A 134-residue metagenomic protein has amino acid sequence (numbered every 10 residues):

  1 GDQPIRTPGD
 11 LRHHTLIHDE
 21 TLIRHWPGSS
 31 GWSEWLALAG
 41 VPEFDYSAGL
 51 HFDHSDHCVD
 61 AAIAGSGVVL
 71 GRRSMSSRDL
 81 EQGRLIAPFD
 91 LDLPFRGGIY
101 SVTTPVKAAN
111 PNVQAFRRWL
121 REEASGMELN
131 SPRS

Functional and structural regions predicted by a protein language model:
G1-S66, G71-R96, E123-S134: C-terminal regulatory
I99-A109: A bilobed periplasmic-binding-protein/Venus flytrap-type ligand-binding module shared by bacterial periplasmic
A108-E122, E128: Short amphipathic alpha-helical coupling segments at ligand-binding clamshell hinges and other catalytic/signaling
